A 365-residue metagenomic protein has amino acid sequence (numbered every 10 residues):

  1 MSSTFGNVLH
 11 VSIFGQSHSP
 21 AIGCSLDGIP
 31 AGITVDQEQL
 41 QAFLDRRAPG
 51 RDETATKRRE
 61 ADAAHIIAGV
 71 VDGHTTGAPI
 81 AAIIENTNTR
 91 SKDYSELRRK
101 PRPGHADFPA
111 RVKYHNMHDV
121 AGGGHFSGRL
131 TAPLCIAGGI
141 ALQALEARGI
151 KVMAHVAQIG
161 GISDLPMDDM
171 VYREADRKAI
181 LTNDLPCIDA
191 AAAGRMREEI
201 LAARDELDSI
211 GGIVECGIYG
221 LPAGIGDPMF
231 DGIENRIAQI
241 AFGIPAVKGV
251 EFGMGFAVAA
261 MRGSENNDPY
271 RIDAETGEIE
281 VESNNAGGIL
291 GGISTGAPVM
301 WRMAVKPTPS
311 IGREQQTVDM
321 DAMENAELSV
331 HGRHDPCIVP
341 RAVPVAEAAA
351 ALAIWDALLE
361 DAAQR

Functional and structural regions predicted by a protein language model:
M1-R58: N-terminal, positively charged regions that mediate nucleic acid binding
H10, T308-R365: Internal helix-turn-beta structural module
H10-G15, H118-L130, A223-D227, N284-I289 (+1 more regions): A short glycine/serine-rich beta->alpha loop
I13-F14, P20, L207-N325: Glycine-rich anion/phosphate-binding loop at the beta-strand->alpha-helix junction
P20-G32, G128-A154, D231-Q239, A297-T308 (+1 more regions): Alpha-helical support elements that line or immediately flank enzyme active sites and cofactor-binding pockets
F43-P109: Glycine-rich, N-terminal phosphate-binding loop and its surrounding beta-alpha-beta segment
R98-G124, Q316-H334: Short acidic, glycine/tyrosine-flanked loop/strand segments centered on an H-E-D-like triad
K113-M229: Glycine-rich, mobile lid/loop segments that gate access to catalytic sites or pores
